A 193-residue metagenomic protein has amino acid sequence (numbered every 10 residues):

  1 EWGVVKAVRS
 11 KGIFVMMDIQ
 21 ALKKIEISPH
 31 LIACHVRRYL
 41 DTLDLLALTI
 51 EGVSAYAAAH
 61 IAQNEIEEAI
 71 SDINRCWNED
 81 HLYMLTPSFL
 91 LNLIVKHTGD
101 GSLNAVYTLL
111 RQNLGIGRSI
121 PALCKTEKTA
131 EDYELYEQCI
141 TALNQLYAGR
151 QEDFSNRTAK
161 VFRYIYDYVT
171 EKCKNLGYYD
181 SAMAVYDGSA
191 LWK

Functional and structural regions predicted by a protein language model:
E1-L48, G52: Short linear motifs at protein or domain termini
V4, H81, R150-Q151: Residue-level recognition of short, well-ordered coil/turn positions that link secondary-structure elements
D18, D100, R150-Q151: Short, solvent-exposed helix-helix connector turns and helix-capping sites enriched in acidic/polar residues
R38, T42-L45, V106, E131 (+1 more regions): Amphipathic alpha-helix face/heptad-repeat signature
E51-T141: Mid-protein regulatory/catalytic core that forms ligand/cofactor-binding pockets and protein-protein interaction
N113-K193: C-terminal all-alpha effector/ligand-binding and dimerization domain of prokaryotic HTH-type transcriptional repressors
